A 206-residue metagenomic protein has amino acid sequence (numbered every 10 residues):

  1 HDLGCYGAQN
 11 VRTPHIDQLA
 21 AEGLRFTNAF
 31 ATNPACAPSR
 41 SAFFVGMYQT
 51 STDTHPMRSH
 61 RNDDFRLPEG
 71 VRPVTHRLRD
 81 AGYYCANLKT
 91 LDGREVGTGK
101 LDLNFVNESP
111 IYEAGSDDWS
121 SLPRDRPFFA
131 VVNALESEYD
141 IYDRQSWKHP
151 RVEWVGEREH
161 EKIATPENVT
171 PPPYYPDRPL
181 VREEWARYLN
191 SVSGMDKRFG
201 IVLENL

Functional and structural regions predicted by a protein language model:
H1-P73, R77-Y83, K89: Active-site segment of extracytoplasmic enzymes that catalyze sulfate/phosphate-ester chemistry
H1-V11, N62, N107, S120-L206: Active-site-proximal cap/lid insertion segments
I16, I111-Y112: N-terminal sensory regulatory modules of PAS/LOV and PAS-like folds
A35-C36, R94-V96, L103-F105: Short secondary-structure capping/turn micro-motifs that flank functional sites
Q49, D92-R94, K100-L101, L135-E138: Short, solvent-exposed loop/turn segments at secondary-structure junctions
F105-I111: Substrate-binding cleft/loops of secretory-pathway carbohydrate-active enzymes
E113-W119: Alpha-helical scaffolding within the catalytic cores of extracellular/periplasmic polymer-degrading hydrolases
